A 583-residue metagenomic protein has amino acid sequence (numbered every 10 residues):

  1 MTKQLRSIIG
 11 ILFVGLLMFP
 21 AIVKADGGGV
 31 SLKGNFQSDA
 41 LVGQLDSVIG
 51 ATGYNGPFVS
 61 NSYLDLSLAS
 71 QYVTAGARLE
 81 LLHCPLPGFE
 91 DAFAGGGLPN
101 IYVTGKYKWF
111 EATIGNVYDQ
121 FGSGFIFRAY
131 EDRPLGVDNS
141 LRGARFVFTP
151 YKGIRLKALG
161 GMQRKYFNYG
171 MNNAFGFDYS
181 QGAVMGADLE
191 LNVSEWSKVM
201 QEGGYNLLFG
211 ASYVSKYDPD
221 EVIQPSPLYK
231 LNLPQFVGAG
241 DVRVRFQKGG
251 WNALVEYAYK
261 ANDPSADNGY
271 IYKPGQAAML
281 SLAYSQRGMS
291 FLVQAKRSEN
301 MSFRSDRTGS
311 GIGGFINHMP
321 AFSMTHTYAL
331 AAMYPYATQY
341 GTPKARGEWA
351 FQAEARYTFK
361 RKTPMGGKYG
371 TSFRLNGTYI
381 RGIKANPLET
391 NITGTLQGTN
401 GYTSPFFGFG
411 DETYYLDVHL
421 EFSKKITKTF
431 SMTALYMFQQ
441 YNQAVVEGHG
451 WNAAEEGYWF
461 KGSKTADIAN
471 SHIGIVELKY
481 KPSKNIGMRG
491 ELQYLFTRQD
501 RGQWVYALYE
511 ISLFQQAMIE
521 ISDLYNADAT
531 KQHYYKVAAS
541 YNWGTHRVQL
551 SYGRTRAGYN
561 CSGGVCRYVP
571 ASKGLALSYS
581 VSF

Functional and structural regions predicted by a protein language model:
T2-I9: Bacterial N-terminal signal peptides that target proteins for export
G10-P20: Bacterial N-terminal signal peptides
V23-D119, F125-F127, S140-G160, S180-K198 (+14 more regions): Beta-barrel outer-membrane channel/assembly domains of diderm bacteria
Q37, V59, S197-G204, F209-Y213 (+2 more regions): Exposed, low-structure sequence patches enriched in small/polar residues
G43, F121-G124, Y166-F167, P219-V222 (+1 more regions): Short acidic/His/Gly/Ser-rich catalytic and metal-binding motifs that mark active-site loops of diverse hydrolases
F125-I126, N168-N172, E221-P225, E256: A short secondary-structure junction signal
R128-D132, N172-A174, D267-Y270, A277: Short helix/strand-bridging catalytic loops that position acidic/His residues to coordinate divalent metals and engage
E131-P134, M171-Y179, K230-L231: Flexible, glycine/proline-enriched loop segments at strand-loop-helix junctions that form or flank small-ligand binding
